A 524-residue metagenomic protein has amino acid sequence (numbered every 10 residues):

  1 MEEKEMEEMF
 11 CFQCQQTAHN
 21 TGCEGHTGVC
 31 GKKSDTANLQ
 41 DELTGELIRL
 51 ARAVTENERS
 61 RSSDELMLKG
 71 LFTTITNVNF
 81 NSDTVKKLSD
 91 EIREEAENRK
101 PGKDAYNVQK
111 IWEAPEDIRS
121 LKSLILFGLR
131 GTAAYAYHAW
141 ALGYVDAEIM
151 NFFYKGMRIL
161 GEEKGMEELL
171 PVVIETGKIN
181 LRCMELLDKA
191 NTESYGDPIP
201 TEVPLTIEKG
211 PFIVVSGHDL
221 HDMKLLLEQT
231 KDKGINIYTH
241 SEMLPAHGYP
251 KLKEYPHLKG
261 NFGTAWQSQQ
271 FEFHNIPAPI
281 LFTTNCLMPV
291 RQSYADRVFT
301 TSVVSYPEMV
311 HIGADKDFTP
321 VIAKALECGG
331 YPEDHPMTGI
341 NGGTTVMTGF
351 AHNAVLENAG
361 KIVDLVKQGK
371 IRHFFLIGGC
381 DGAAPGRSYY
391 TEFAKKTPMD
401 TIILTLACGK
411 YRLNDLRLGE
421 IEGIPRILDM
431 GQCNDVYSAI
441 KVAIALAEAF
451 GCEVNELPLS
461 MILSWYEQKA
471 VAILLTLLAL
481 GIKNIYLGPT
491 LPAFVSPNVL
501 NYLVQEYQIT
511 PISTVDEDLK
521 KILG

Functional and structural regions predicted by a protein language model:
E3-T36, Q40-D41, I48-R49, P171-G524: Anaerobic metallocofactor- and corrinoid-dependent redox/one-carbon enzyme cores, especially those from methanogenesis
T44-S194: Electropositive, gly/pro-rich neighborhoods at or near active sites that engage anionic ligands
